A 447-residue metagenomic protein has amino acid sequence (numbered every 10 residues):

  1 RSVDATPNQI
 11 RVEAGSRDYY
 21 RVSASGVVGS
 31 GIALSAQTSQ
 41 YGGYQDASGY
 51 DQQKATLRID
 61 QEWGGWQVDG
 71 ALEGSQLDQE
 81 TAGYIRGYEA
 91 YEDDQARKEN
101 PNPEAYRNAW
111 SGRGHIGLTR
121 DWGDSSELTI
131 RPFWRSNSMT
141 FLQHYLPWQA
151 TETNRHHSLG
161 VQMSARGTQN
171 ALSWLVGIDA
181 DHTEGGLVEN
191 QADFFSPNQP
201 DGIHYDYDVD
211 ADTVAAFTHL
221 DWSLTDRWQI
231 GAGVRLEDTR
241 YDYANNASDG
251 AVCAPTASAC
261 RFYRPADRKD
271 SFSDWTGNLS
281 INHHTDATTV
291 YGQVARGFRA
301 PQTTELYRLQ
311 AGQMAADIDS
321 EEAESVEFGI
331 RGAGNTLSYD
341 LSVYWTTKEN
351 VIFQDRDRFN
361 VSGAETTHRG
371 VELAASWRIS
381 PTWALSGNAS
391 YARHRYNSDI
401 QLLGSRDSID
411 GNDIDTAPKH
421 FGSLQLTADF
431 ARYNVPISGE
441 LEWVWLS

Functional and structural regions predicted by a protein language model:
A14-D18, T38-G42, W63, G74-D78 (+13 more regions): Transmembrane beta-strands of outer-membrane beta-barrel pores
S16-Q40, Q45-A82, E104-E127, T168 (+3 more regions): Transmembrane beta-barrel wall of Gram-negative outer-membrane proteins
S23-S30, E127-Q143, N282-G297, Y307 (+3 more regions): Membrane-embedded beta-barrel scaffold of Gram-negative outer-membrane proteins
S30-L34, G65-V68, S125-L128, A171-W174 (+5 more regions): Repeated loop/turn-to-beta-strand initiation elements of outer-membrane beta-barrel proteins
Y41, S48, Q67-H115, N137-H156 (+3 more regions): Flexible loop and strand-edge segments within Gram-negative outer membrane beta-barrel domains
A82-N100, L142-Q149, N190-H204, Y241-D270 (+3 more regions): Solvent-exposed loop segments that connect transmembrane elements
N170-D181, Y207-T346, R378-S380, T427: Structural signature of Gram-negative outer-membrane beta-barrels, strongest in the C-terminal barrel of TonB-dependent
S223-I230, D238, S338, V343-K348 (+1 more regions): Gram-negative outer-membrane beta-barrel transporters
